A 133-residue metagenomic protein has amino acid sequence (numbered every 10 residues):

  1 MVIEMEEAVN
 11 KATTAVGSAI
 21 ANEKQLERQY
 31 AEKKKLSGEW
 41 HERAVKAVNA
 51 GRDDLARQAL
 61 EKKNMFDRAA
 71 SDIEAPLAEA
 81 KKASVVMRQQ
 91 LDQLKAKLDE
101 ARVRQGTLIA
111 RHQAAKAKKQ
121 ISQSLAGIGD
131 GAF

Functional and structural regions predicted by a protein language model:
M1-G17, L60-F133: Long, charged alpha-helical scaffolding segments
V16-K24: Short, charge/polar-rich alpha-helical segments
K24-E27, A31-E74: Extended, amphipathic alpha-helical coiled-coil scaffold segments used for oligomerization/tethering in eukaryotic
